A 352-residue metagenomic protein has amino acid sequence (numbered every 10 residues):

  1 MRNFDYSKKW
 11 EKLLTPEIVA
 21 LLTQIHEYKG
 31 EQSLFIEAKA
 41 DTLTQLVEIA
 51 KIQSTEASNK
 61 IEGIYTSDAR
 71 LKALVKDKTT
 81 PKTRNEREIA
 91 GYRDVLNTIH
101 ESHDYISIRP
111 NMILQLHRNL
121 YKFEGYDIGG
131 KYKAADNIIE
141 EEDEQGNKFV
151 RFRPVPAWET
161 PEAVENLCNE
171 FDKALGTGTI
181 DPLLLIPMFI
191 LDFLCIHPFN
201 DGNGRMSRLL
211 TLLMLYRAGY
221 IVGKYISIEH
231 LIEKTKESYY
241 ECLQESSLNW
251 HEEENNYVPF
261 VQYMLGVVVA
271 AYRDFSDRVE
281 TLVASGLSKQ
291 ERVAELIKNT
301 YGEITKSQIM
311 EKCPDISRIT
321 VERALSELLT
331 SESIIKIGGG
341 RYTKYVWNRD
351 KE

Functional and structural regions predicted by a protein language model:
M1-E352: FIC/Doc superfamily catalytic core
